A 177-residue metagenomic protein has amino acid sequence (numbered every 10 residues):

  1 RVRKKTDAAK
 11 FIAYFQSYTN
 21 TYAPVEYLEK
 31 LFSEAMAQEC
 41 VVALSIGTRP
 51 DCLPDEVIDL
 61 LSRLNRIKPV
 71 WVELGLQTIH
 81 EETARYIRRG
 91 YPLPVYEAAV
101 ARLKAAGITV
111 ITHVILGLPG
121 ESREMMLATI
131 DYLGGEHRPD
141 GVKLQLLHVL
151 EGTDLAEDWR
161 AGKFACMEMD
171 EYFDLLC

Functional and structural regions predicted by a protein language model:
R1, L28-F32, E168-L176: Well-ordered, non-membrane alpha-helical segments in soluble/globular domains
V2-R3, L53-I67, A98, L127-P139: Short amphipathic alpha-helices and their capping/turn segments at secondary-structure boundaries
V2-T6, L31-E39, D59-P69, A101-A105: Acidic (Asp/Glu)-rich catalytic clusters
K5-V25, C40-L53, P69-V95, G141-Q145: Core AdoMet radical
A23, Y27, I87-V95, G120-A128 (+1 more regions): Alpha-helix N-cap and loop-to-helix initiation/capping positions
Q38-L44, T109-T112: Short, surface-exposed connector motifs at secondary-structure boundaries
P94-D154, F173-C177: Conserved C-terminal portion of the radical SAM core fold that forms the substrate/S-adenosylmethionine-binding
A156-K163: Short glycine/proline- and charge-enriched loop/turn segments that cap or connect secondary-structure elements
